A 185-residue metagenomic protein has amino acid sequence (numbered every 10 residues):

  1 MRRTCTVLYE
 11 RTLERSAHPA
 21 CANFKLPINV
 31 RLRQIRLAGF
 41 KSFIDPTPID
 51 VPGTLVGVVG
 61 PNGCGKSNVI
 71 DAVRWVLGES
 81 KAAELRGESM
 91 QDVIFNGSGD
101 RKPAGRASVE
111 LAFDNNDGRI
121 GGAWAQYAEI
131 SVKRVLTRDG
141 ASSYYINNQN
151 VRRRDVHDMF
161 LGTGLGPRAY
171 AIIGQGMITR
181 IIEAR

Functional and structural regions predicted by a protein language model:
I28-R185: Gly/Lys-enriched N-terminal cap/neck module of very large, oligomeric protein machines
